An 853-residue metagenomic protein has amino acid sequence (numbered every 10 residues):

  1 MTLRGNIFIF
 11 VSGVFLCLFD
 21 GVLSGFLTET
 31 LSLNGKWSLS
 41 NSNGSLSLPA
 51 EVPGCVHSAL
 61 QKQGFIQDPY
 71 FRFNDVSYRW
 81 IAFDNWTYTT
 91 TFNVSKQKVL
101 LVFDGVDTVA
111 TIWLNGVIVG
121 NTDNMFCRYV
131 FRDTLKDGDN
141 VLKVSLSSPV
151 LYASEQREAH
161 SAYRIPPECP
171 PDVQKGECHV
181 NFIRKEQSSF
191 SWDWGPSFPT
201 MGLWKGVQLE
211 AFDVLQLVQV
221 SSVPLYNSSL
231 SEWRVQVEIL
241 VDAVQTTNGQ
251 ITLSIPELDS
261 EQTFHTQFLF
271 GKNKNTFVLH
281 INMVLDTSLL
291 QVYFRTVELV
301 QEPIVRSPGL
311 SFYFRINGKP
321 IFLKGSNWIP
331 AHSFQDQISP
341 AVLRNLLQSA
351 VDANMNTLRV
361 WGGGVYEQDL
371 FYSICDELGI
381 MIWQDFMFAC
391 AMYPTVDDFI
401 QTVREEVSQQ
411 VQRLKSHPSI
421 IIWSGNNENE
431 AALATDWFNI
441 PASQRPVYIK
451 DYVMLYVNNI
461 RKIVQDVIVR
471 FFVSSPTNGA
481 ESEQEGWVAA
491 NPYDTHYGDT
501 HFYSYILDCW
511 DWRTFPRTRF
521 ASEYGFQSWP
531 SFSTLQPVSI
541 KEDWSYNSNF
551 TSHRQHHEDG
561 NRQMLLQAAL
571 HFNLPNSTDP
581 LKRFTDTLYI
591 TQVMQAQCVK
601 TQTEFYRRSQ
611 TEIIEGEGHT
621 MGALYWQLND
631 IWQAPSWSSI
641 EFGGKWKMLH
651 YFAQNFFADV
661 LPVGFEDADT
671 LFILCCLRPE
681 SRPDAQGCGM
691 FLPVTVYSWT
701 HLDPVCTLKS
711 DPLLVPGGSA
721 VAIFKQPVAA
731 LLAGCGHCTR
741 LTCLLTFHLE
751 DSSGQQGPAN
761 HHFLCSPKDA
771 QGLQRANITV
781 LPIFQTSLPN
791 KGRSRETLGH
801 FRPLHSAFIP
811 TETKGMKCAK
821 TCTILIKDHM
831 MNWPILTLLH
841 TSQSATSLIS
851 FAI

Functional and structural regions predicted by a protein language model:
T2, L23-G44, V56-A59, G64 (+11 more regions): Accessory beta-strand-rich segments of carbohydrate-active enzymes
G21-V102, G176, N181-G206, E210-L215 (+5 more regions): Extended carbohydrate-recognition surfaces in non-catalytic/accessory domains of CAZymes and lectin-like proteins
Q63-N93, Q97-F103, D107-D123, I183 (+5 more regions): Active-site-adjacent substrate/metal-binding segments within catalytic domains of carbohydrate-active enzymes
Y88-T90, C127-F131, N273-I281, A720-F724: Short strand-edge motifs at loop-to-beta-strand transitions and within beta-strands of extracellular beta-rich domains
T134-V141, E238-R306: Extended acidic/polar, glycine-enriched regions that form or flank non-catalytic beta-rich accessory modules
S147-S154, D286-T287, G318, L749-A759: Short acidic/polar inter-strand loop motif in beta-rich domains
V360-G364, Q368-E377, M381-H553, M594 (+2 more regions): Substrate-binding/catalytic cleft of secreted carbohydrate-active enzymes, primarily glycoside hydrolases
N547-R793, L798, R802-P803, A807-I809 (+4 more regions): Carbohydrate-binding surfaces of carbohydrate-active enzymes
